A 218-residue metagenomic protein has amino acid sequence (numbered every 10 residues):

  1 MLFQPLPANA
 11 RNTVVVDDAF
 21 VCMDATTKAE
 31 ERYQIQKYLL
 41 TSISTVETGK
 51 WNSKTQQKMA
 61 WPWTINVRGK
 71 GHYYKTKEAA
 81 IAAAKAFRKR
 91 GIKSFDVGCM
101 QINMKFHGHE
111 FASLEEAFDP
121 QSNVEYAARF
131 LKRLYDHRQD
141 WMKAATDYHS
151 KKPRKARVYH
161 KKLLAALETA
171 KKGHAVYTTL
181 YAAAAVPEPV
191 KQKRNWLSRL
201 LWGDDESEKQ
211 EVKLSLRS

Functional and structural regions predicted by a protein language model:
M1-Q34, K161, A165-S218: N-terminal secretory targeting signals
R11-A175: Catalytic glycan-binding domains that act on GlcNAc-containing polysaccharides
